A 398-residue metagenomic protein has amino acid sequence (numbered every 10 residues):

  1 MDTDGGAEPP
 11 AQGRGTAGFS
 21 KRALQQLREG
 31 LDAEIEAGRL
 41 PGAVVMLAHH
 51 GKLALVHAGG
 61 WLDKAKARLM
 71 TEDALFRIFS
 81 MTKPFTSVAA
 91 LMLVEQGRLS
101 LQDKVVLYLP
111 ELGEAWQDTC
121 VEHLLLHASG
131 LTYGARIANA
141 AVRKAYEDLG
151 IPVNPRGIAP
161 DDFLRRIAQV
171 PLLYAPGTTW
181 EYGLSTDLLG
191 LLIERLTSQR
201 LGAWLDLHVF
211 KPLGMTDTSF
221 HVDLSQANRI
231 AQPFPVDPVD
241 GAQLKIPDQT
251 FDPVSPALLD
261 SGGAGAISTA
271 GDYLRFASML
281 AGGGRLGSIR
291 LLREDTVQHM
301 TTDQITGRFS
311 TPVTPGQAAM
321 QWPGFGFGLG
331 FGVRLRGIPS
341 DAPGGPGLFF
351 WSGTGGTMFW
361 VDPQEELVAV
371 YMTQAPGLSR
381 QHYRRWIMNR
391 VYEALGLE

Functional and structural regions predicted by a protein language model:
D4-T16, K144-I151: Short, contiguous pre-domain boundary segments
G15-I78, S100-D103, Q381, R385 (+2 more regions): Short, conserved catalytic-motif segment at the N-terminal edge
A33-M46, A65-H123, L173-S185, S261-A264: Short active-site loop at a secondary-structure junction that contains or immediately precedes the catalytic residue(s)
G60-W61, T250, A375: A generic structural motif
A115-P343: Short, surface-exposed loop or secondary-structure junction motifs that flank catalytic or metal-binding residues
L348-F350, G355-Q364: Short, surface-exposed beta-strand/loop micro-motifs that present aromatic residues
F359-W360, E366-A375: Short, well-ordered beta-strand elements
